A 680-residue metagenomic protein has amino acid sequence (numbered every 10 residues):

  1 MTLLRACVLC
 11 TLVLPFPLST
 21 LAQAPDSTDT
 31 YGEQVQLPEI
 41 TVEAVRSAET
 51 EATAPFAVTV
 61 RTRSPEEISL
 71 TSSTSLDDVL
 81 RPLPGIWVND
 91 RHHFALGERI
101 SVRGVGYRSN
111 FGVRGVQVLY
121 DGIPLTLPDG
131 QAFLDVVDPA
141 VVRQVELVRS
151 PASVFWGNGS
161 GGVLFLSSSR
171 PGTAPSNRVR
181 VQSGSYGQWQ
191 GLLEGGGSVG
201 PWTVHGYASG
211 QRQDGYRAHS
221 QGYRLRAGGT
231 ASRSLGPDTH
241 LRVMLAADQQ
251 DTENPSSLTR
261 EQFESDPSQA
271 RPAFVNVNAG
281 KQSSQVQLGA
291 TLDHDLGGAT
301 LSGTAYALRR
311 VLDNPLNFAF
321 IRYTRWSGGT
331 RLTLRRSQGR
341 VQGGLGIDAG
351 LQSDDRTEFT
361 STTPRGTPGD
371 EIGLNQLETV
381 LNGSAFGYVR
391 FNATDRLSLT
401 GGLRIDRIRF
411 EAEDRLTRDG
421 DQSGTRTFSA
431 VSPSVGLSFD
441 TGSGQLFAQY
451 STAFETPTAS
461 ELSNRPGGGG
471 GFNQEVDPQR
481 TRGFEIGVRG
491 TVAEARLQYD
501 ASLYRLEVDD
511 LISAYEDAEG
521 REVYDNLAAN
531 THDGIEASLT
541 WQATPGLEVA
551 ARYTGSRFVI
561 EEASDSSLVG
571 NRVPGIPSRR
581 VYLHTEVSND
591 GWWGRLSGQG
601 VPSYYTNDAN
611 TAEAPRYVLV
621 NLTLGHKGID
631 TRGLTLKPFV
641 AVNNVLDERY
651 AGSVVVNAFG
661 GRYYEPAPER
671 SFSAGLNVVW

Functional and structural regions predicted by a protein language model:
P38-T71, L96-S101, V116: N-terminal periplasmic "start-of-domain" segments of outer-membrane beta-barrel proteins
R99-R149: Periplasmic plug
L127, V136-R180: A beta-strand signature from Gram-negative outer-membrane beta-barrel systems, especially the internal plug domain
S183-R212, R217-P255, A279-G298, G328 (+5 more regions): Transmembrane beta-barrel wall of Gram-negative outer-membrane proteins
H219, S234-L235, V389, A448 (+4 more regions): Conserved C-terminal beta-signal and adjacent last beta-strands/turns of outer-membrane beta-barrel proteins
L296, T300-N314, D440-S451, D477-D533 (+3 more regions): Membrane-embedded beta-barrel scaffold of Gram-negative outer-membrane proteins
S337, T394-L399, R407, Q498-E507 (+2 more regions): Gram-negative outer-membrane beta-barrel transporters
G344-T441, T456, D565: Signature of Gram-negative outer-membrane beta-barrel scaffolds
